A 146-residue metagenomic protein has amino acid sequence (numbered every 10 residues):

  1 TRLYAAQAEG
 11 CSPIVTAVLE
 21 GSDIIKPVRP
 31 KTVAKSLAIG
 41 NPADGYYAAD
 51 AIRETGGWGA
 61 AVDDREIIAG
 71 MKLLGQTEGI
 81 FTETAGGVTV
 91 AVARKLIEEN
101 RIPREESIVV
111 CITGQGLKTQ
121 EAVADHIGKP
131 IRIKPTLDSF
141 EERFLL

Functional and structural regions predicted by a protein language model:
T1-F81, D125-L146: Active-site/ligand-binding loops adjacent to catalytic centers
P13-I14, A85-A93: Short glycine/serine/threonine-rich phosphate/pyrophosphate-binding segments that cradle anionic phosphate groups
N41, G45, T84, E105 (+1 more regions): Basic, gly/Ser/Thr/Pro-rich low-complexity segments located predominantly at protein N termini
E78-A85, R101-S107: Short, structured secondary-structure boundary patches
V90-L146: Catalytic phosphate/nucleotide-handling subdomain of diverse soluble enzymes
